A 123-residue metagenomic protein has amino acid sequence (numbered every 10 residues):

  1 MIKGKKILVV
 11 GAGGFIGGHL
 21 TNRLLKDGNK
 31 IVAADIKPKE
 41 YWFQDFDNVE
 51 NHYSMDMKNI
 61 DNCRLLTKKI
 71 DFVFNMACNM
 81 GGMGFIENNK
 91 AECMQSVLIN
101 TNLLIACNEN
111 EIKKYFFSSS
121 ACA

Functional and structural regions predicted by a protein language model:
K3-G4, I70: Phosphate-coordination loops involved in phosphoryl transfer and adenosine-cofactor binding
K6, K30, K113-K114: Residues at the starts of beta-strands that form the adenosine-phosphate
I7-D27: N-terminal Rossmann NAD(P)H-binding glycine-rich loop of SDR-like oxidoreductase domains
N29-E40: Conserved glycine-rich Rossmann-like NAD(P)H-binding loop of the short-chain dehydrogenase/reductase
F46-I60: Rossmann-fold cofactor-recognition segment
M57-Q95: NAD(P)H-binding glycine-rich loop region in Rossmannoid oxidoreductase-like domains and their noncatalytic homologs
N75, T101-A123: Conserved Rossmann-fold NAD(P)-dependent oxidoreductase catalytic core, especially the SDR/UDP-sugar
